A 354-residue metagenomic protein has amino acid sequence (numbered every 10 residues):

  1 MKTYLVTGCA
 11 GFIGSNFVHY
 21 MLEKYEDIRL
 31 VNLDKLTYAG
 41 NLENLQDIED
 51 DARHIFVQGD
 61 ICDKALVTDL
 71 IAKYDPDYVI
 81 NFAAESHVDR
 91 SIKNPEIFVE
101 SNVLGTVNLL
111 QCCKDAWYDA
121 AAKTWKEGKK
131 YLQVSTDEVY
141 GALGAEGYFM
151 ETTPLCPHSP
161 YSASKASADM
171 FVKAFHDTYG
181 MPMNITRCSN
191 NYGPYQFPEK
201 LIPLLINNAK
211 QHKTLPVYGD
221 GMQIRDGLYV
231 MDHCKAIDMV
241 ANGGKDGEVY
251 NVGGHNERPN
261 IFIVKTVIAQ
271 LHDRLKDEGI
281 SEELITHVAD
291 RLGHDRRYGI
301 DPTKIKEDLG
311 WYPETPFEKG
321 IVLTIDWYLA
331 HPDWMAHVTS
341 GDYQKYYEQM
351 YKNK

Functional and structural regions predicted by a protein language model:
M1-N191, A241, L323, H331 (+1 more regions): N-terminal Rossmann-like NAD(P)+-binding domain of SDR-like oxidoreductases, especially those catalyzing
Y4, F17, K24, L30 (+4 more regions): C-terminal substrate-binding subdomain of Rossmann-fold SDR/epimerase-dehydratase oxidoreductases
L36, N190-G193, Q223-I224, R291-L292: Short histidine/acidic/glycine/proline-rich micro-motifs that form metal- and phosphate-coordinating active-site loops
N41, A145, P194-P198, N256 (+2 more regions): Residue-level signature of the cytosolic catalytic core of signaling kinases
L42-L45, L143-E146, Q196-E199, I263-K265 (+1 more regions): Short aromatic-enriched loop/helix-cap "lid" or pocket-rim segments at secondary-structure transitions that line
L66, I97, L104, F197-L201 (+2 more regions): Residue-level recognition of oxygen-bearing side chains
A121-K123, G141-A145, G180, Q196 (+2 more regions): Proline-centered turn/helix-capping motifs that create local helix->coil transitions or kinks
E146, P157-S164, P194, P198 (+2 more regions): The catalytic Tyr-centered alpha-helix of NAD(P)H-dependent dehydrogenases
